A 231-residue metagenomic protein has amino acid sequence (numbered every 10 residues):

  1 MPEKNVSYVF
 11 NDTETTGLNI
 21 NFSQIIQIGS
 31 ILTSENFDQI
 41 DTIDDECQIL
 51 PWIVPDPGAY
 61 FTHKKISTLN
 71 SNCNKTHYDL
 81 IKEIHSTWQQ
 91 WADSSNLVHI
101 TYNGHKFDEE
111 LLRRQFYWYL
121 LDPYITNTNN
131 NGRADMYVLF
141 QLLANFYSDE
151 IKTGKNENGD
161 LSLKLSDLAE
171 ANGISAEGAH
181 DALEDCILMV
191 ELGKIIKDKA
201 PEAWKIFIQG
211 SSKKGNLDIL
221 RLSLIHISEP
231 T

Functional and structural regions predicted by a protein language model:
M1-L121, S162, D167, N172: Conserved non-catalytic scaffold segment of RNase H-like nuclease domains
V98-H105, E110, Y147-G215: Acidic, Mg2+-coordinating catalytic module of metal-dependent nucleases/exonucleases that use a two-metal-ion mechanism
F116-L120, I196, T231: Active-site catalytic pocket residues across diverse enzymes, especially alpha/beta-hydrolases
L121-N129: A mobile, often basic/glycine-rich helix-loop segment that functions as the active-site lid/recognition loop
T128-G154: Short alpha-helix plus adjacent loop in nuclease-associated cores
N129, F207-L224: Short, surface-exposed recognition loops and adjoining beta-strand edges that mediate ligand/DNA contacts, enriched
S223-T231: Residue-level detector of conserved catalytic or cofactor/ligand-binding positions in enzyme active sites
